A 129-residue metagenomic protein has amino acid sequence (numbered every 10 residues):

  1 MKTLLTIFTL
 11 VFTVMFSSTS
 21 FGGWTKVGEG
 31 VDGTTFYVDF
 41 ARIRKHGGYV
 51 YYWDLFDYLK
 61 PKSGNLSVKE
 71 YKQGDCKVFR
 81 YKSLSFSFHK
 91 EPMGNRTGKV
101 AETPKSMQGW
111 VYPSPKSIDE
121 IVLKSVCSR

Functional and structural regions predicted by a protein language model:
M1-L5: Positively charged n-region of N-terminal signal peptides that target proteins for export
I7-M15: Bacterial N-terminal signal peptides
S18-E70, G74-R129: N-terminal secretory-pathway/extracellular module detecting exported/lumenal segments and adjacent signal-anchor/first
